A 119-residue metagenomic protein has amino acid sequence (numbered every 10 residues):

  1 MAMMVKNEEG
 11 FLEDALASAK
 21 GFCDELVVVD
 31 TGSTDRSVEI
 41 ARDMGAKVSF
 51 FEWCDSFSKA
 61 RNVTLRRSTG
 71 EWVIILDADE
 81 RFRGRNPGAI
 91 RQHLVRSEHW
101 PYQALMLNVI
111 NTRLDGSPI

Functional and structural regions predicted by a protein language model:
M3-E25: Short, well-formed alpha-helical segments that are part of the catalytic scaffolds of diverse glycosyltransferases
L16-A17, V38, N62, G70 (+1 more regions): Short alpha-helix within the catalytic core of nucleotide-sugar-dependent glycosyltransferases
S18, F22, D30-R42, W53: A conserved acidic beta->alpha catalytic loop
V27-D30, S49: Conserved beta-strand positions in the Rossmann-like core of class I SAM-dependent methyltransferases
T31, L76-A78, R85: Active-site acidic Asp-centered loop
V38-K59, V63, R67: Conserved donor nucleotide-binding strand/loop of the catalytic core
V73: Short aromatic/hydrophobic "clamp" motif used to bind/position activated sugar donors
E80-P118: Conserved donor NDP-sugar-binding/catalytic core segment of glycosyltransferases
